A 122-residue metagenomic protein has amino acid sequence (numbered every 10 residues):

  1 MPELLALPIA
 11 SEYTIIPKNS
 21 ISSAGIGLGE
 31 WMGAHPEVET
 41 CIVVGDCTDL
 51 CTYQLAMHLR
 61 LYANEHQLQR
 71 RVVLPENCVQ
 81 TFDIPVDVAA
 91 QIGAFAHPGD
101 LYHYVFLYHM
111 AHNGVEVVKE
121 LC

Functional and structural regions predicted by a protein language model:
M1-C122: Active-site-adjacent betaalpha module
